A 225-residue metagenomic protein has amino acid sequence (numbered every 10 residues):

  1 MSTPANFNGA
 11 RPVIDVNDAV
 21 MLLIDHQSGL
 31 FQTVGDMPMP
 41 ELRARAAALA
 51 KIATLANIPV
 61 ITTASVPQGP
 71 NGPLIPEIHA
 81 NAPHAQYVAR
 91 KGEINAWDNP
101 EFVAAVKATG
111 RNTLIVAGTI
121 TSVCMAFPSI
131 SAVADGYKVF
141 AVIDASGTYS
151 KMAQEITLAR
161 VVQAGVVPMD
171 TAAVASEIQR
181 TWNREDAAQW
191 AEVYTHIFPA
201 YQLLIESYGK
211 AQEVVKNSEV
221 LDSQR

Functional and structural regions predicted by a protein language model:
S2-G92, A108, K138, E155-V162 (+3 more regions): Active-site acidic carboxylates
N71, D98, M125: Conserved donor sugar-nucleotide recognition element shared by glycan-biosynthetic enzymes
L74, E101, F127-S131: A short acidic, amphipathic alpha-helical/loop segment
A80, A104, I130, A134: Short, well-ordered alpha-helices that flank and scaffold nucleotide-derived cofactor binding pockets
G92-A104: Short phosphate-binding loop-to-helix
V106-N112: Glycine-rich phosphate-binding loop signature in dinucleotide/nucleotide-binding domains
T113-T171: A contiguous pocket-lining binding segment that forms or flanks enzyme active sites
